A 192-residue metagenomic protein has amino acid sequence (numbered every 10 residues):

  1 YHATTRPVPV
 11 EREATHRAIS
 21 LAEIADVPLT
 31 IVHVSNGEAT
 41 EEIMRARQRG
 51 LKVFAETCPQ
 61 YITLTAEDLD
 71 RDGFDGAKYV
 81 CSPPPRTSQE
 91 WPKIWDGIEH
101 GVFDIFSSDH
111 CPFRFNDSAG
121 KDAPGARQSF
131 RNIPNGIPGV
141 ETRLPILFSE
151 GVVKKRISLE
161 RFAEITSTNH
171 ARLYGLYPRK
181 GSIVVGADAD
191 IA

Functional and structural regions predicted by a protein language model:
Y1-F106, C111-R114: Histidine/acidic residue-rich metal-binding segments in metalloenzymes
A3-D26, K78-Y79, I105-F106, P112-A192: His/Asp/Glu-enriched, well-ordered alpha-helical/loop segment that forms or immediately abuts the divalent-metal
